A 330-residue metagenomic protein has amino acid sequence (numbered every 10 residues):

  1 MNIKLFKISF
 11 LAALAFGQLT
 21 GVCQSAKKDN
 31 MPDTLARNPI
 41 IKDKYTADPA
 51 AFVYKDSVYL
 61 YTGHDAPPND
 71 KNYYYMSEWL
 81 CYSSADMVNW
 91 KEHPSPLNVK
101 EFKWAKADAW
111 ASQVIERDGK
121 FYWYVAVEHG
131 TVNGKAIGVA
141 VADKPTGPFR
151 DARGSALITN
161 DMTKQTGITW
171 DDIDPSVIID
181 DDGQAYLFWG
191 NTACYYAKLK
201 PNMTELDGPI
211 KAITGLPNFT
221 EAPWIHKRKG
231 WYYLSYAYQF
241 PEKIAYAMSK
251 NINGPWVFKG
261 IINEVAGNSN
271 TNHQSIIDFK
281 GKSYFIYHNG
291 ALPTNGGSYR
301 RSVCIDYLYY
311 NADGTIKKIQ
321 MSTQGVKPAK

Functional and structural regions predicted by a protein language model:
M1-D29: Bacterial Sec-dependent N-terminal signal peptides
C23-K330: Carbohydrate-active catalytic/glycan-binding domains of CAZyme proteins, especially the secreted or lumenal ectodomains
